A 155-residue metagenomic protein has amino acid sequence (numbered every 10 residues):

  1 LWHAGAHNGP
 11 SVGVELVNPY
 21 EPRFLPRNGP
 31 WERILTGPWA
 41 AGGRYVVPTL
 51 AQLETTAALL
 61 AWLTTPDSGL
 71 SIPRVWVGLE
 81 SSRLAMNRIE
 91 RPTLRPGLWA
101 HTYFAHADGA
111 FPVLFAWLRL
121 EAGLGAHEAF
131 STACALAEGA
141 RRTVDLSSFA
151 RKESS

Functional and structural regions predicted by a protein language model:
L1-W2, P22: A short local loop/turn or secondary-structure capping micro-motif enriched for an aromatic residue
H3-G9, E90-L94: Extracellular/periplasmic catalytic domains that process cell-envelope and extracellular macromolecules
P10-R23: Glycine-rich, acidic and aromatic/proline-enriched surface loops and short helix-turn segments that act as binding
Y20-S155: Basic/polar, cationic surfaces and motifs that engage anionic cell-wall and phosphate/carboxylate ligands
